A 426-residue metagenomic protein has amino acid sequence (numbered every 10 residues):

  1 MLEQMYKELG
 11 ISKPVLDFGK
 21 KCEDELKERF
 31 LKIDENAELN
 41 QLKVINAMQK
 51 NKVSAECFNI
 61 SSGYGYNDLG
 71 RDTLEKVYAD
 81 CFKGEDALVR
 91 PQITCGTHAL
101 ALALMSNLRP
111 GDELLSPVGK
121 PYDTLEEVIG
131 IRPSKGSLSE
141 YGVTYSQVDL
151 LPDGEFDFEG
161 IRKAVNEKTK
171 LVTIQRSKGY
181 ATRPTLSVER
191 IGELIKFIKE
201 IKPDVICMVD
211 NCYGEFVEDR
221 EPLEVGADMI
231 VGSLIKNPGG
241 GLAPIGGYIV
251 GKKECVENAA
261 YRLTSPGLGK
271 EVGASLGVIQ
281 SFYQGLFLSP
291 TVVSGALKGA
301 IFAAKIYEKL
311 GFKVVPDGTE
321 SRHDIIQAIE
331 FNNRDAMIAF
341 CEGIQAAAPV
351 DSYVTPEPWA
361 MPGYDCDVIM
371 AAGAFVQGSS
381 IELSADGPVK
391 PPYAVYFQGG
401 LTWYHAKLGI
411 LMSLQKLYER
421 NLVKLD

Functional and structural regions predicted by a protein language model:
L2-K27, D34, V44-K50, S54-C57 (+8 more regions): Conserved PLP-enzyme active-site core in the AAT-like
C57, S61, L88-P91, I325-E330: Short glycine-rich or small-residue beta-strand-to-loop segments that form or flank ligand, phosphate, metal/Fe-S
E85-Q92, V350-V354: Short, well-structured beta-strand/strand-turn elements
E308-L425: Conserved C-terminal alpha-helix-loop-beta "cap" of PLP-dependent enzymes that closes/shapes the active-site mouth
